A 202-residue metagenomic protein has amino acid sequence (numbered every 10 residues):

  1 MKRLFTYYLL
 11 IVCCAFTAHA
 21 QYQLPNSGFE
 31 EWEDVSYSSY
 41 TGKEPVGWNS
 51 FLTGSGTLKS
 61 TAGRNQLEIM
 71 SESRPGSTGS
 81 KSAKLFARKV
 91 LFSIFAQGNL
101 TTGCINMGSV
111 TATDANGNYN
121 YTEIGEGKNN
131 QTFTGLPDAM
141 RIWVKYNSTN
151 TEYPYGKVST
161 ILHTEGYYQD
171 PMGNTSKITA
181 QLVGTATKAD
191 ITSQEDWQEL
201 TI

Functional and structural regions predicted by a protein language model:
M1-Q23: Bacterial Sec-dependent N-terminal signal peptides
Y7, R141-W143: Alpha-helical transmembrane segments of integral membrane proteins
Q21-R141, E152-T164, Q169-T201: Aromatic (Trp/Tyr/Phe) and Gly/Pro-enriched flexible surface segments
V144-N150: Short amphipathic, basic-aromatic surface patches that mediate peripheral association with negatively charged
